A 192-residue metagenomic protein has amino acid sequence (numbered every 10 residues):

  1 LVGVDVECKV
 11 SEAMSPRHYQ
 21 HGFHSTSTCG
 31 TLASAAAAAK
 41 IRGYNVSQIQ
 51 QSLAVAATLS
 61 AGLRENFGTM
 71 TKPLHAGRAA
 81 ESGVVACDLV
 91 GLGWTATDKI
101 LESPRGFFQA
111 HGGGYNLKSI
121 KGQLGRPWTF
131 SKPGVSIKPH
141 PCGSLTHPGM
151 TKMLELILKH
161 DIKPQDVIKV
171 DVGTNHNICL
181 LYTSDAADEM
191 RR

Functional and structural regions predicted by a protein language model:
L1-A35, A54-S60: A glycine-rich phosphate/pyrophosphate-binding beta-strand-loop-alpha-helix module
S25-S27, A36-L181: Functionally critical mobile loop/hinge segments
Y182-R192: Single conserved hydrophobic/aromatic residue that forms the stacking wall/gate of nucleotide- or nucleobase-binding
